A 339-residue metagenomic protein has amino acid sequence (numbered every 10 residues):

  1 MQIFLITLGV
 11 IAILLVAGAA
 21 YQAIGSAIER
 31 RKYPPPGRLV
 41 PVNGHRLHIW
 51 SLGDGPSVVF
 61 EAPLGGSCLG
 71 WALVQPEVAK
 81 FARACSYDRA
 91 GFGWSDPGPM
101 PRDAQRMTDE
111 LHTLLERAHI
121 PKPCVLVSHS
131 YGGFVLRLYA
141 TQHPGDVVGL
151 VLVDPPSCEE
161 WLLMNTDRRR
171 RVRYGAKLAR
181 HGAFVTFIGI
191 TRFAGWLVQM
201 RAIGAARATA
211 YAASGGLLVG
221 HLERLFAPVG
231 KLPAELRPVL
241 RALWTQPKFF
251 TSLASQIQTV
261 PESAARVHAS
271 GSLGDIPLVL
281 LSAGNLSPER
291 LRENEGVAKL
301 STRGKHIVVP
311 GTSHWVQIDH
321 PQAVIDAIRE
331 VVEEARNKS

Functional and structural regions predicted by a protein language model:
M1-V58, K80-A82, P101, E116 (+2 more regions): Alpha/beta-hydrolase fold catalytic core
H45-W94, F134: Conserved HGGG/HGGXW glycine-rich cap/lid loop of the alpha/beta-hydrolase fold
W50-L52, S86-V127, Y131, H143 (+1 more regions): Active-site loop/oxyanion-hole signature of alpha/beta-hydrolase fold enzymes
V59-P63, H129, D154: The conserved beta1-alpha1 loop
G133-P144, L150: Short glycine-enriched nucleophile-adjacent loop and the immediately C-terminal alpha-helix near the catalytic center
V151-Q199: Flexible "cap/lid" loop of the alpha/beta hydrolase fold
Y211-G215, P228-V308: Conserved serine/cysteine hydrolase catalytic core
T302-S339: Catalytic active-site module of serine/aspartate enzymes centered on a nucleophile-bearing elbow/loop
